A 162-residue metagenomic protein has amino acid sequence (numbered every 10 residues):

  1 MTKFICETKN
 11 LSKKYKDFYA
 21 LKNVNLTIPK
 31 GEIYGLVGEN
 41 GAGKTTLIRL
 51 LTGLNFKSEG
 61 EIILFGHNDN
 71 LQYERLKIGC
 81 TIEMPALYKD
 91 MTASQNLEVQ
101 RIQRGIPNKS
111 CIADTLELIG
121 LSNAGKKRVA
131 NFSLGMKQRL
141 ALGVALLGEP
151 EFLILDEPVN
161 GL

Functional and structural regions predicted by a protein language model:
Y34-E39: The feature captures the beta-strand-to-loop junction immediately N-terminal to the Walker
T52: Helix-to-loop junction immediately C-terminal to a conserved catalytic motif
G60-E74: Conserved ABC transporter NBD signature motif
E98, K109-A124: Conserved ABC ATPase "signature" region
L142: Hydrophobic anchor residue at the start of the ABC signature
L153-E157: Catalytic Walker B motif of ABC-type/P-loop ATPase nucleotide-binding domains
